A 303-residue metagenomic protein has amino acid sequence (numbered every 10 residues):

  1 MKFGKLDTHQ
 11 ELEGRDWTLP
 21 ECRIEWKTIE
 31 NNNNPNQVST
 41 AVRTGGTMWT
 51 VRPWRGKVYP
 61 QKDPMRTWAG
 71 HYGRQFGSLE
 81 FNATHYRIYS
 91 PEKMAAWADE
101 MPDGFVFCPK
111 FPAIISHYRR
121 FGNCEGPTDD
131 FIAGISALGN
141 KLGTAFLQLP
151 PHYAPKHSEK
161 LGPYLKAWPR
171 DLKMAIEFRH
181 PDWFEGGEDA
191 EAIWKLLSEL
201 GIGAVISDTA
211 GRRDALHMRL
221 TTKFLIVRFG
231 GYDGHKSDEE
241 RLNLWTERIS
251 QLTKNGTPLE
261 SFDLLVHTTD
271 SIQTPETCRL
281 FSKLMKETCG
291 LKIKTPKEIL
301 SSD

Functional and structural regions predicted by a protein language model:
M1-D303: Residues lining hydrophobic/aromatic ligand-binding pockets adjacent to catalytic sites
